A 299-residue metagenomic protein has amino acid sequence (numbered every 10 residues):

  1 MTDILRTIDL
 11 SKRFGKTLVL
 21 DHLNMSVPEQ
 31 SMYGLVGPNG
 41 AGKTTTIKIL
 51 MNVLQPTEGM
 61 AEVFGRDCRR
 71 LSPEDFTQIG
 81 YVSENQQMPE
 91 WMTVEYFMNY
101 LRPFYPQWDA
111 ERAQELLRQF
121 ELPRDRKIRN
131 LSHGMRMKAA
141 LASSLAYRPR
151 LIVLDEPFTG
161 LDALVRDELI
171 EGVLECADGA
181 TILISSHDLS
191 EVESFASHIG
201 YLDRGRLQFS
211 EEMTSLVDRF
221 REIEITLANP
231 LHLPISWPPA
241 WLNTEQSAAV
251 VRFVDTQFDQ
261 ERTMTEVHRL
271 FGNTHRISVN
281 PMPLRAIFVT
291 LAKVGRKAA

Functional and structural regions predicted by a protein language model:
M1-T2, A299: Short, low-complexity, intrinsically disordered N-terminal peptides in bacterial proteins
T2-T7, K12-D203, Q208-F209: ABC transporter nucleotide-binding domains
V19, K127, E191, H232 (+2 more regions): Short phosphate-engaging motifs
R66-R69, Q107, A228, Q257-F258 (+1 more regions): Short, surface-exposed acidic/glycine-rich loop or hinge patches that mediate macromolecular interfaces
T93, E212, N280-P283: Short loop/turn segments at beta->alpha junctions
Y105, F220, A292-G295: Conserved NTP-handling cores and scaffolds of large molecular machines
D167-F258, S278: ABC transporter nucleotide-binding domain
D255-A299: C-terminal coupling/interaction segments
